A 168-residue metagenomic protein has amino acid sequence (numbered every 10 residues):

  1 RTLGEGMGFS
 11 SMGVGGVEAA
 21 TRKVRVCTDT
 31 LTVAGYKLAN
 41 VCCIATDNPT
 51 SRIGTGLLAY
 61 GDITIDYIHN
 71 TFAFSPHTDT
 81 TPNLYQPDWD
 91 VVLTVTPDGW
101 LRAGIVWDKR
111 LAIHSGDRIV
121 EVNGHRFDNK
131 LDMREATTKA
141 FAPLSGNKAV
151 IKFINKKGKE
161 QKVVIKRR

Functional and structural regions predicted by a protein language model:
R1-R168: Pepsin/retropepsin-fold aspartyl endopeptidases
